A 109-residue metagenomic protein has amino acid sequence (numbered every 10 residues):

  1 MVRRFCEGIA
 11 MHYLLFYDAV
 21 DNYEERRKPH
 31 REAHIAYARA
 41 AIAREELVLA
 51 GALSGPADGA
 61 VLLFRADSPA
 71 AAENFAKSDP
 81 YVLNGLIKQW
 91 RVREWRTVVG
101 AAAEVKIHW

Functional and structural regions predicted by a protein language model:
V2-W109: Conserved, structured core segments of small domains
